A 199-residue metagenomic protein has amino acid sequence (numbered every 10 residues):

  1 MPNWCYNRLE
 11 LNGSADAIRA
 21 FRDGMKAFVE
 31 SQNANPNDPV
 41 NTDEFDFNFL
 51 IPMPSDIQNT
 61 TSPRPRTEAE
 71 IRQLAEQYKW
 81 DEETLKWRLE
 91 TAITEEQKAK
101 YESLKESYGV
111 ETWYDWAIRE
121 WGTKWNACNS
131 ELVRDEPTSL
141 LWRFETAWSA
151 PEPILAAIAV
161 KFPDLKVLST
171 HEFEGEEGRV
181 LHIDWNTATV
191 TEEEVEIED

Functional and structural regions predicted by a protein language model:
M1-D199: Long, contiguous binding/interaction regions
